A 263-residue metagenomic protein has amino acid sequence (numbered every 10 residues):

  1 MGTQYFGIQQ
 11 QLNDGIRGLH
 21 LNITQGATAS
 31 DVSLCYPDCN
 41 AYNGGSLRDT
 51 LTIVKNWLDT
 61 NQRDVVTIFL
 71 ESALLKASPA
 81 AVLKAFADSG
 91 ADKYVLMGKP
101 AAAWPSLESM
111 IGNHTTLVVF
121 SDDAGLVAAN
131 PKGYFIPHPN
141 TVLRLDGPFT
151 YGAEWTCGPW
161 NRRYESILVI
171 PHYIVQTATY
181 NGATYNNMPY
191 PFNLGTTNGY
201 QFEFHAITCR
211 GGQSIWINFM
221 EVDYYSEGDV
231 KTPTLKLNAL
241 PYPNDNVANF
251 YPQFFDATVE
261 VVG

Functional and structural regions predicted by a protein language model:
M1-V262: Catalytic cores of phosphodiester-bond hydrolases, prominently lipid phosphodiesterases
